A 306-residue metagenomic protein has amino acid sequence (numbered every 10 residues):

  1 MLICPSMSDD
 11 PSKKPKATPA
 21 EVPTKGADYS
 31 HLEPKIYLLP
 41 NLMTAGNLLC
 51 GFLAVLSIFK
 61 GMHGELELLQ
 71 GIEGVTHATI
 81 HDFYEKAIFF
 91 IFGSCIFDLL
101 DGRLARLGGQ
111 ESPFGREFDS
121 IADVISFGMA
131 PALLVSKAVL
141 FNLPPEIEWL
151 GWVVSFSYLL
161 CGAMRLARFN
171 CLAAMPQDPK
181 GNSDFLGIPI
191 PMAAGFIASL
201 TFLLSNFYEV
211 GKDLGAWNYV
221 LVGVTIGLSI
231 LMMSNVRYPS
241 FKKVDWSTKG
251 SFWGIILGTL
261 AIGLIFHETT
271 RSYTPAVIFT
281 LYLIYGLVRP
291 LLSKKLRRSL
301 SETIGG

Functional and structural regions predicted by a protein language model:
L2-L99, I278, R289, K295 (+1 more regions): Topogenic membrane-insertion module of multi-pass membrane proteins
L2-Y29, N182-G306: C-terminal membrane-associated helical module and adjoining short loops/tails
L42, A78-F89, L107-L166: Multi-pass membrane catalytic core of lipid/isoprenoid biosynthesis enzymes
L49, I96, L100, L104 (+2 more regions): Active-site His/Glu-centered metal-binding helix of metallohydrolases
F52-K60, G128-A138, G195-L203: Membrane-interfacial alpha-helical segments at the cytosolic side of multi-pass membrane proteins
F52-V55, G93, F97, P131 (+3 more regions): Alpha-helical transmembrane segments of polytopic integral membrane proteins, especially the permease/helical cores
I72-F83, L143-W152, F185, G211-V220: Interfacial loop-to-helix junctions that mark the boundaries of transmembrane helices in multi-pass membrane
G102-P113, A163-K180, M233-F241, L287-L292: C-terminal ends of transmembrane helices
